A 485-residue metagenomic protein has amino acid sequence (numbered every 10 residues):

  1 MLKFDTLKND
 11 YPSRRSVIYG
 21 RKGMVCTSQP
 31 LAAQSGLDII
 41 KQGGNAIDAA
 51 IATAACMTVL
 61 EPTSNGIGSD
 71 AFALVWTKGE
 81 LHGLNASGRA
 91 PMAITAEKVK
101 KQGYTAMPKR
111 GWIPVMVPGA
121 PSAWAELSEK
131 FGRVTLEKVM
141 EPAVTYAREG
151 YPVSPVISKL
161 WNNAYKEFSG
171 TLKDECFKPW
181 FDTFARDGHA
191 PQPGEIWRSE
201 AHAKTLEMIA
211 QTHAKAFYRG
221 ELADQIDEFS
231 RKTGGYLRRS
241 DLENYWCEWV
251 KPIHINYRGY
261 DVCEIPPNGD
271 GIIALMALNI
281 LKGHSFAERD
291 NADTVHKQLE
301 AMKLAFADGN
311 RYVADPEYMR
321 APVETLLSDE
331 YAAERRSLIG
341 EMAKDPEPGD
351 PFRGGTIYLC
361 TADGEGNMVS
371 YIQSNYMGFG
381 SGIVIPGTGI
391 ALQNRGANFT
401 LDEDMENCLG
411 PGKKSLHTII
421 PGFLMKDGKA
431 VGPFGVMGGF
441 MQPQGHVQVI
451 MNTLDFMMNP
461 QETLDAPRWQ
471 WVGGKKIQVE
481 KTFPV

Functional and structural regions predicted by a protein language model:
M1-Q34, D38, A46-H213, F217-R219 (+4 more regions): Noncatalytic scaffold domains of N-terminal-nucleophile
L2-D5, S285-N375, T388, R395: Internal maturation/activation junctions in enzymes
V59-W76, E80-N85, Y236-R238, N367-G432 (+2 more regions): Active-site rim segments in enzyme catalytic domains, especially the processed small/beta chain of N-terminal
R89, Y376-G378, G438-G439: A short acidic/small-residue loop/turn micro-motif
W249, R353-T356, H417-I419: Short, small/polar residue-rich loop motifs at catalytic or cofactor-binding pockets
E264-G269, L424-M441: Extended C-terminal regions of large enzymes
K413, H446, D455-V485: Extended C-terminal subregions enriched in glycine
